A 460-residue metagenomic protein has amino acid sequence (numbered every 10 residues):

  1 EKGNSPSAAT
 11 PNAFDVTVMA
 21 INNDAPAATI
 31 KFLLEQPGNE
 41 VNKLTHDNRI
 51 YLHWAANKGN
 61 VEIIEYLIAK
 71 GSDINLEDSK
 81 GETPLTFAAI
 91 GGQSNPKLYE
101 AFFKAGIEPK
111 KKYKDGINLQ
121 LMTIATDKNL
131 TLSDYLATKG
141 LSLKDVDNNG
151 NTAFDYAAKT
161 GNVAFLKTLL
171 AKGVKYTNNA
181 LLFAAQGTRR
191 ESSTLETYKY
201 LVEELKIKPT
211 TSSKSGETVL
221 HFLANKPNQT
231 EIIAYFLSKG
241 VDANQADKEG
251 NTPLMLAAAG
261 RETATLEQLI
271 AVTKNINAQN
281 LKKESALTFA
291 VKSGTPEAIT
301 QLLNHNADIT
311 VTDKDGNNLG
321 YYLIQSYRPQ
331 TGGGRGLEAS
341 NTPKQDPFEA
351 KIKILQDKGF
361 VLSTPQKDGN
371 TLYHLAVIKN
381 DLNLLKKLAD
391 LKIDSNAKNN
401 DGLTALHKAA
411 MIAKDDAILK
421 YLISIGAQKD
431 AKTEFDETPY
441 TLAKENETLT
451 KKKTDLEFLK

Functional and structural regions predicted by a protein language model:
K2-P37: N-terminal, post-signal-peptide region of Sec/Tat-exported proteins
G3-S7, E40-V41, I74, P109 (+9 more regions): Ankyrin-repeat inter-repeat connecting loop/turn
S7-I21, K43-H53, E77-A89, K112-T123 (+9 more regions): Ankyrin-repeat boundary/"N-cap" motif
M19-P26, W54-N60, F87-N95, M122-N129 (+9 more regions): Ankyrin repeat A-helix N-terminal signature
G92-H221, K226-T230: Solenoidal tandem-repeat scaffolds enriched in leucines and small polar residues
T194-A405: Eukaryotic tandem repeat interaction scaffolds
G320, I423, Q428-K460: Leucine-rich solenoid repeat scaffolds
